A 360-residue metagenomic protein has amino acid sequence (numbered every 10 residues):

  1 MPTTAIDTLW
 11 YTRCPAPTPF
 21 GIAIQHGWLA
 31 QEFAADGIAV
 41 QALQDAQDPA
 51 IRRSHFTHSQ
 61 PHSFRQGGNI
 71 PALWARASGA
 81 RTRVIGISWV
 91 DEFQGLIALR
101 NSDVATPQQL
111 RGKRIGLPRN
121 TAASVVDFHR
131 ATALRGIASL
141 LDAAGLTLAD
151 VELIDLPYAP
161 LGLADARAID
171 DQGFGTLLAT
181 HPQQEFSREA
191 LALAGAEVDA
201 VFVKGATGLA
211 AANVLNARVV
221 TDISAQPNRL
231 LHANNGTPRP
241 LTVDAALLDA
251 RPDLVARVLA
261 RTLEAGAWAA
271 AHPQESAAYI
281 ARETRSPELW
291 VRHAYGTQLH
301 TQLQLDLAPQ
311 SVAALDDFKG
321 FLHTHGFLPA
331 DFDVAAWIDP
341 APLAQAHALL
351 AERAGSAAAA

Functional and structural regions predicted by a protein language model:
T4-A149, L153-P157: Short, glycine-/small- and polar/acidic-enriched structural segments that line small-molecule recognition paths
Q31-A34, P227-L231, Q302-Q310: Short, solvent-exposed loop/beta-turn-alpha elements that line the ligand-binding surface or hinge of extracytoplasmic
A35-L43, L146-L153, T284-G296, P329-A335: Short, surface-exposed acidic
I70, G162-A168, Q172-Y279: Pocket-lining segment of extracytoplasmic ligand-binding domains
R83-V90, E152-L156, N216-N235, D333: Short beta-strand->loop
P118, L140-A144, A192, A196 (+3 more regions): Structured segments of extracytoplasmic/periplasmic soluble domains in secreted or envelope-associated proteins
D249-F327: Secondary-structure end/capping motifs
F321-A360: Conserved C-terminal helix/tail region of periplasmic/extracytoplasmic solute-binding proteins
